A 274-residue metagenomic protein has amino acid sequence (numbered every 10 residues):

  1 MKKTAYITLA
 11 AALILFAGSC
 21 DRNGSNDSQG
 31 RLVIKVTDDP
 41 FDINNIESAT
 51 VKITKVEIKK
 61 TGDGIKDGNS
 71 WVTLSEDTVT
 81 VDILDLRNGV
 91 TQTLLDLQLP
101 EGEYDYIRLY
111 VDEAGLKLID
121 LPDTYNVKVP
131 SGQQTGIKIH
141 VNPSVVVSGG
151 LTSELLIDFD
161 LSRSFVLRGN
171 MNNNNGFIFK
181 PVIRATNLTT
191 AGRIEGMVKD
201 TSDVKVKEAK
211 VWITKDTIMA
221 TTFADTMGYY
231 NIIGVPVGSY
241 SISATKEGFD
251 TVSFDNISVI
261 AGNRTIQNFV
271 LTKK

Functional and structural regions predicted by a protein language model:
K2-K3, K246: A general lysine-centric signal
K3-L9: Sec-dependent signal peptide recognition, specifically the positively charged N-region followed immediately by
F16-S19: C-terminal motif of bacterial Sec signal peptides marking the signal peptidase cleavage site
D21-F223, M227-V237, S241-G248, Q267-K274: A short, solvent-exposed, low-complexity linear motif enriched for acidic/polar residues with Pro/Gly/Ser/Thr
T251-S258: Edge beta-strands of extracellular beta-sandwich domains
V259-A261, L271: Interdomain boundary/hinge segments at the C-termini of tandem beta-sandwich modules
